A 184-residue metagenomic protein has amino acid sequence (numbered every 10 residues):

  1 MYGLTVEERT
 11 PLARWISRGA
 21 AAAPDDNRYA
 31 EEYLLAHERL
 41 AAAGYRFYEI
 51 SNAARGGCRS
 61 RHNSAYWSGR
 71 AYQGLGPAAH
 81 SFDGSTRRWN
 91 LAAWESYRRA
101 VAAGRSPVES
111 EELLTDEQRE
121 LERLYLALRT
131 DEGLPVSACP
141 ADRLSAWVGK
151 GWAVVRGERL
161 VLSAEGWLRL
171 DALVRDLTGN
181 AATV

Functional and structural regions predicted by a protein language model:
M1-A138, T183: C-terminal scaffold of the Radical SAM
L144-S145: Short, hydrophobic-biased segments on the C-terminal half of alpha helices that form "recognition helices"
V148-E158: A short, conserved structural fragment
R159-S163: Minor-groove-contacting beta-hairpin "wing" of winged helix-turn-helix DNA-binding domains
E165-V184: Short, amphipathic alpha-helical interaction segments positioned at domain boundaries
